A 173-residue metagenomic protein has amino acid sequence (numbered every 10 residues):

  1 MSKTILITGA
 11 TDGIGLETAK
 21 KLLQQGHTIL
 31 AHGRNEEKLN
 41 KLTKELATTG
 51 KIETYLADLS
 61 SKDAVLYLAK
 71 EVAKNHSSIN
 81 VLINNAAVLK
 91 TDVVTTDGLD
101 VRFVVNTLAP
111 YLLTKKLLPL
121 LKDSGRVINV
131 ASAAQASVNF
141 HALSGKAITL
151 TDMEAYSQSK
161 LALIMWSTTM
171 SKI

Functional and structural regions predicted by a protein language model:
G9-G13: Conserved glycine-rich cofactor-binding loop
L22: Aromatic pocket-lining residues of Rossmann-like dinucleotide-binding sites
Q25-N40: Conserved glycine-rich Rossmann-like NAD(P)H-binding loop of the short-chain dehydrogenase/reductase
E36-E37, Y55-K70, T96: The beta1-alpha1 cofactor-binding region of Rossmann-like NAD(H)/NADP(H)-dependent oxidoreductases
T49-E53, E71-N84, K90-T95: A glycine-rich helix->loop->beta "capping" turn within Rossmann-like NAD(P)(H)-dependent oxidoreductase domains
A87-V94, D123-I173: Catalytic loop of short-chain dehydrogenase/reductase
T107-L108: Ankyrin-repeat alpha-helix packing hotspot
T114-K115, T168: A short, exposed helix-loop element centered on a Lys and neighboring polar residues
